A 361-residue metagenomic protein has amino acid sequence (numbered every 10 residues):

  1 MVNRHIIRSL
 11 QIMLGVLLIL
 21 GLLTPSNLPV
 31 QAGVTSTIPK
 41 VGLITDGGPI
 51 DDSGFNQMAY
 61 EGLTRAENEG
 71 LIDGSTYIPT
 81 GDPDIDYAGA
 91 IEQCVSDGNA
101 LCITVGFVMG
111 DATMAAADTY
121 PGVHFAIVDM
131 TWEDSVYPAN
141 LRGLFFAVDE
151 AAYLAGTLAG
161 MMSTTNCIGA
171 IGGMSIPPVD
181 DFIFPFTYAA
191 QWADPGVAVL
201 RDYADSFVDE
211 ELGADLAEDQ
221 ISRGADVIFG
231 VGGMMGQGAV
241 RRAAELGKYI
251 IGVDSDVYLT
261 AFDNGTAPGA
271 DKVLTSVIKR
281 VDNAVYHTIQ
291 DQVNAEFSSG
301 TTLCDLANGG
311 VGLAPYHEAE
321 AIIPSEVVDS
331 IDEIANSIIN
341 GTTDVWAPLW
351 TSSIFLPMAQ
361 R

Functional and structural regions predicted by a protein language model:
V2-L14: Bacterial N-terminal signal peptides that target proteins for export
I7-L10, L20, V281: Residue-level micro-sites within transmembrane alpha helices that shape and flank functional polar/acidic positions
I12-S26: Bacterial N-terminal signal peptides
L23-S36: Sec-dependent signal peptide cleavage junction
G33-W350: A residue-level marker of the well-folded mature domains of exported/periplasmic proteins
P357: Conserved functional hotspot residues at active sites or interaction interfaces
Q360-R361: Short, solvent-exposed mixed-charge patches
